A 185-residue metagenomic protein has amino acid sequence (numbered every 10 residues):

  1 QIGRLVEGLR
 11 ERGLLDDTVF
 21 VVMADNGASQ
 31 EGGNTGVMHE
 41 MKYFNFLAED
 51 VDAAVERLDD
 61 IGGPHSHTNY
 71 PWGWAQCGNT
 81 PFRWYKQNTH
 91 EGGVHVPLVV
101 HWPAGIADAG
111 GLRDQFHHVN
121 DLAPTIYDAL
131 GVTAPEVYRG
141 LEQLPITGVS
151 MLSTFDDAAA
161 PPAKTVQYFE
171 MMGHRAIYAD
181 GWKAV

Functional and structural regions predicted by a protein language model:
Q1-T18, A28-Q30, N34-A75: A long, amphipathic alpha-helix that forms part of the scaffold/cap immediately adjacent to metal-dependent active
I2-L5, L9, T18-G27, P97-V100 (+1 more regions): Beta-strand elements within well-structured catalytic alpha/beta cores of enzymes that handle phosphate/sulfate esters
E11, V19-F20, E91, R175: Hydrophobic/aromatic side chains embedded in well-ordered alpha-helices
G13-V21, V137-L144: Short, glycine/acidic-rich hinge or "gate" loops at secondary-structure transitions that mediate conformational
M23-G27, T35, Q87, H95 (+1 more regions): An acidic- and aromatic-residue-enriched active-site/binding cleft used to recognize and process polar
G27-T35, D157-K164: Secretory-pathway/luminal and periplasmic proteins that interact with or process carbohydrate-rich
S29-E31, E40, V96, H101 (+2 more regions): Short, electropositive, low-hydrophobicity segments enriched in small/polar residues
P64-V94, G105-Q115, V119-V185: C-terminal cap/loop subdomain of S1 sulfatases and analogous C-terminal strand-loop tails that border
